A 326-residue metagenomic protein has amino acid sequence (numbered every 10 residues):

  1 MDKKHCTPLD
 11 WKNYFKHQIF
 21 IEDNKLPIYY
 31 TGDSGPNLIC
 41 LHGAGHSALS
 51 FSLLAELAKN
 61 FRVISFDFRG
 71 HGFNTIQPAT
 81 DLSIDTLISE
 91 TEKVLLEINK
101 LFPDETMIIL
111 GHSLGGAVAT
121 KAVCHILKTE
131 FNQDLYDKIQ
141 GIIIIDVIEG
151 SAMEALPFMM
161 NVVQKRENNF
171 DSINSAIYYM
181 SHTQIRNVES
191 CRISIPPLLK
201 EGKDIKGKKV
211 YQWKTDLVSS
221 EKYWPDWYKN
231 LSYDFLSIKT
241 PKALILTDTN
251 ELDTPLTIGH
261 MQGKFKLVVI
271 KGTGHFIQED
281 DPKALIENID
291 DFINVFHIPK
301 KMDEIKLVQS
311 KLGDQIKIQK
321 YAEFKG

Functional and structural regions predicted by a protein language model:
M1-L38, N60-R62, K100-P103, N294-G326: Alpha/beta-hydrolase fold catalytic core
D10-K12, S65-L110, T129-Y136, E287: Active-site loop/oxyanion-hole signature of alpha/beta-hydrolase fold enzymes
Y30-I76: Conserved HGGG/HGGXW glycine-rich cap/lid loop of the alpha/beta-hydrolase fold
G111, G115, A119: Gly/Ala-rich beta-loop-alpha elbow adjacent to hydrolase catalytic centers
T120, C124, F131-I173: Flexible "cap/lid" loop of the alpha/beta hydrolase fold
N168-K229: Conserved alpha/beta-hydrolase catalytic His-Asp/Glu region
D204-G263, V269, I298, A322-F324: Conserved serine/cysteine hydrolase catalytic core
T273-I286: Catalytic histidine-centered segment of alpha/beta-hydrolase-like enzymes
